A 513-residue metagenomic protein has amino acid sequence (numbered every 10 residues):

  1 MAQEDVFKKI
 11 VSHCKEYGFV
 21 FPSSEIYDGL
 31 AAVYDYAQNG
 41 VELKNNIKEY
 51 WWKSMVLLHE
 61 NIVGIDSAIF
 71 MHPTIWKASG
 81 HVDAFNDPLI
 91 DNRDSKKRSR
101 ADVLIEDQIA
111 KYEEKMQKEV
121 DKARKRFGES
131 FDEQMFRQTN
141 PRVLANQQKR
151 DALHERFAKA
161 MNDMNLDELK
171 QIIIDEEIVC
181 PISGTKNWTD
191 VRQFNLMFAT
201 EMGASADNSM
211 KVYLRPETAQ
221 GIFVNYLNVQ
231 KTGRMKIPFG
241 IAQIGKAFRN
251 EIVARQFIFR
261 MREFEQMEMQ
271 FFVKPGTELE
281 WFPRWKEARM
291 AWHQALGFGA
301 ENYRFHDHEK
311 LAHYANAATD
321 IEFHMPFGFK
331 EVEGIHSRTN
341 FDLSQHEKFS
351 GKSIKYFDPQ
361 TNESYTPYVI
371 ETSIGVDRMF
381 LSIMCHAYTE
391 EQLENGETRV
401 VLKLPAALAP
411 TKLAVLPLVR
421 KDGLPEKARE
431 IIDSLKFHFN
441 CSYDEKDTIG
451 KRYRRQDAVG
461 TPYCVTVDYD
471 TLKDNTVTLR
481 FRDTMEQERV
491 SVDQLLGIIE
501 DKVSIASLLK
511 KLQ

Functional and structural regions predicted by a protein language model:
M1-Q513: NTP/phosphate- and nucleic-acid-binding module
